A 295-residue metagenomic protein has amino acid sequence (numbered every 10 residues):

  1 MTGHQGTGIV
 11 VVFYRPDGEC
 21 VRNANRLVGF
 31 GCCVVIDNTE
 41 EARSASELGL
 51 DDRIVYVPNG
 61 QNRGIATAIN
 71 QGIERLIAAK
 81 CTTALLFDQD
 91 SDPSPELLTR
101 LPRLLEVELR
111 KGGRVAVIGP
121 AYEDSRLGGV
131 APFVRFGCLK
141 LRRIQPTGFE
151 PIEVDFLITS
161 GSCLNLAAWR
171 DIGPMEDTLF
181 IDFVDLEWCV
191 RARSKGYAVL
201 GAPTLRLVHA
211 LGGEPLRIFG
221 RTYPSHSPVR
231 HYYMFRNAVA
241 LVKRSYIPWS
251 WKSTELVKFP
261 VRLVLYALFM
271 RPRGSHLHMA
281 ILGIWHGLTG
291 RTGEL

Functional and structural regions predicted by a protein language model:
V10-G29: Short, well-formed alpha-helical segments that are part of the catalytic scaffolds of diverse glycosyltransferases
A24, G31-E41, V57-N59: Short beta-strand/loop segment that forms part of the nucleotide-sugar
D37-S46, Q61, S91-D92: A conserved acidic beta->alpha catalytic loop
N59-L76: Glycine-rich, basic loop-to-helix element that forms the pyrophosphate-binding segment of sugar-nucleotide handling
C81-D92: Short beta-strand-to-loop acidic/aromatic patch adjacent to the donor-nucleotide binding site
D92-G173: Acidic/His-rich active-site region of diverse nucleotide-sugar glycosyltransferases
S162, A168-G173, T178-L205: A short, conserved alpha-helix in the catalytic core of glycosyltransferases
Y246-L295: Non-catalytic, C-terminal membrane-associated alpha-helical segments of glycosyltransferases
